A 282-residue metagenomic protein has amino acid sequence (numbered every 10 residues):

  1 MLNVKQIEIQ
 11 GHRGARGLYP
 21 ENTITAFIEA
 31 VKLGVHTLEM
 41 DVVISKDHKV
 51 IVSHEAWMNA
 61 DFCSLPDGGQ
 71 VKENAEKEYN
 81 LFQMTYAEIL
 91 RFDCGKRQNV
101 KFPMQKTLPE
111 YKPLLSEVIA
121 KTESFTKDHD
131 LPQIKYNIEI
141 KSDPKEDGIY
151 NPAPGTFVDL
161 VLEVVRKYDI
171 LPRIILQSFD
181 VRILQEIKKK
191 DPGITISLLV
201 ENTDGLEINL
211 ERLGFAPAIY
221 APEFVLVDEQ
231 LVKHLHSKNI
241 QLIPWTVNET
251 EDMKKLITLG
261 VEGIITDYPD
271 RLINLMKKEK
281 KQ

Functional and structural regions predicted by a protein language model:
M1-Q282: Phosphate-group recognition and catalysis centered on beta-loop-alpha active-site segments
